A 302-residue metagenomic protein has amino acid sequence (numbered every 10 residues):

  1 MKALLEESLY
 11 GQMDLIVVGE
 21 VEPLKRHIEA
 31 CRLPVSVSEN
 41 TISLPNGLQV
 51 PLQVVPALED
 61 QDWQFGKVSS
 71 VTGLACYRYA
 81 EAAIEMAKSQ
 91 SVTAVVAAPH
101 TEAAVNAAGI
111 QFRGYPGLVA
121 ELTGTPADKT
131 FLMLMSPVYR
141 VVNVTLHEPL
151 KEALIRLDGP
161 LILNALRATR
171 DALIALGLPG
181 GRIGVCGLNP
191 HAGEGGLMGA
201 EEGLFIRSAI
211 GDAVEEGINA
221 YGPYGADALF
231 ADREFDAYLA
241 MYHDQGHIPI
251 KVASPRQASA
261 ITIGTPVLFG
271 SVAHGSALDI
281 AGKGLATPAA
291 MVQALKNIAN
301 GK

Functional and structural regions predicted by a protein language model:
M1-Y115, P160-M241, Q245-A260, P266-G270 (+2 more regions): Contiguous, glycine/small-aliphatic-enriched amphipathic segments in soluble metabolic enzymes
G117-D128, E148-I174: Active-site glycine-rich loop that binds ribose-phosphate moieties when present
L122-Y139, I263-D279: Short, flexible loop segments at boundaries between secondary-structure elements
L132-L157, A273: A glycine/threonine-rich phosphate-anchoring loop and its flanking beta-alpha core in nucleotide/phosphate-binding
